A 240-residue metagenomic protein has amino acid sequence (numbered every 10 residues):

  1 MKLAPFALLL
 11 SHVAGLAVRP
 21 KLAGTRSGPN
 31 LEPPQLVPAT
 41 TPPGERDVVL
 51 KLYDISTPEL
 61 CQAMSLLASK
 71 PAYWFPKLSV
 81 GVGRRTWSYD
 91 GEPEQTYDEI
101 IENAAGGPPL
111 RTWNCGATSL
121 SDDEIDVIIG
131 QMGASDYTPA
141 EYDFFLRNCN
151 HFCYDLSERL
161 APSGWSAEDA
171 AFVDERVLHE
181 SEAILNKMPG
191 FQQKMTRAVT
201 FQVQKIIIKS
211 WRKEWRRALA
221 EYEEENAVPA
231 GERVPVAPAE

Functional and structural regions predicted by a protein language model:
M1-F6: Classical eukaryotic N-terminal signal peptides for Sec-dependent ER targeting/secretion, especially the positively
A7-L9, A14-A17: N-terminal chloroplast transit peptides
L10, G24-R26, P34: Intrinsic-disorder-driven secretion/translocation and chaperone-binding regions of pathogen effectors and toxins
L16-G24: Polycationic, low-complexity disordered segments in secreted or periplasmic proteins
G28-R147, R159-S166, A170-A171, E175-L178 (+3 more regions): Non-catalytic ligand/cofactor/substrate-binding and regulatory segments of enzyme domains
F152-S157: PAPS/PAP-binding and catalytic site of the sulfotransferase fold
